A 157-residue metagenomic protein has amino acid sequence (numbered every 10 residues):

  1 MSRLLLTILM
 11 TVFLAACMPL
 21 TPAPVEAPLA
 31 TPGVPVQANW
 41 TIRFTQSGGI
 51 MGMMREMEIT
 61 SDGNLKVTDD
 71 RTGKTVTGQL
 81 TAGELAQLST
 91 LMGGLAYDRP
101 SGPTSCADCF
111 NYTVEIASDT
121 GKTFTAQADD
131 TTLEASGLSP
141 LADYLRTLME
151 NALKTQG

Functional and structural regions predicted by a protein language model:
M1-I8: Bacterial N-terminal signal peptides that target proteins for export
L5, M18-G49, D70, K74 (+2 more regions): Short, well-ordered, aromatic-rich surface patches in folded extracellular/luminal domains
F13-A16: C-terminal motif of bacterial Sec signal peptides marking the signal peptidase cleavage site
T45-D69: N-terminal secretory signal peptides
M57, V76-L80, A126: Generic detection of short hydrophobic beta-strand segments and adjacent strand-loop junctions
V76, T81-T90: Long, charged/polar, surface-exposed segments that mediate recognition or autoinhibition
M92-L95: Generic short beta-strand segments
